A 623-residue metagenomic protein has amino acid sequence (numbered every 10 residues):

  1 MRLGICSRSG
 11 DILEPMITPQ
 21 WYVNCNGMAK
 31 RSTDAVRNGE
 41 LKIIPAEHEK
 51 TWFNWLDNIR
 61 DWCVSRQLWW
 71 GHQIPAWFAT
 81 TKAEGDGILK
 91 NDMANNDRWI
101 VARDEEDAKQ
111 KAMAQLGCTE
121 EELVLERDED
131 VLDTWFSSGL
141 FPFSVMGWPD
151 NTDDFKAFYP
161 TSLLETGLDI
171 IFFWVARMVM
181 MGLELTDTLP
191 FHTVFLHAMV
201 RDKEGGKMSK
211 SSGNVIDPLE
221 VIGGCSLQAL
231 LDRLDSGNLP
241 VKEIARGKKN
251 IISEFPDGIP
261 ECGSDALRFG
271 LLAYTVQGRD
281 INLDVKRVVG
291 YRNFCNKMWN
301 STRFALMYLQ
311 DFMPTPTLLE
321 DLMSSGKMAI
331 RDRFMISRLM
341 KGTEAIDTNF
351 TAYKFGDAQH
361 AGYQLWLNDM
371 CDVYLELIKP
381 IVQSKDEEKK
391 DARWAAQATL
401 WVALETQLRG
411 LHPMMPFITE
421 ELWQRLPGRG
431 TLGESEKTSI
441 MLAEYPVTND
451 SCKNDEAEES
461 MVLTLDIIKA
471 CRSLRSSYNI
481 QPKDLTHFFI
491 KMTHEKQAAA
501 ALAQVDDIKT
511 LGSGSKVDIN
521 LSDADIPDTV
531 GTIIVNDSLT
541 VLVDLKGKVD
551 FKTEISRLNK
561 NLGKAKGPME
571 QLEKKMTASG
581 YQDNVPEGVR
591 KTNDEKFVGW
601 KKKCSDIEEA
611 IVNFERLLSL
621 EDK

Functional and structural regions predicted by a protein language model:
M1-C25, V288-T317, M414-T431, A499-T540: Structured, non-catalytic alpha/beta "coupling" segments that mediate domain-domain communication and provide generic
M1-E84, I170, G206, P218-C295 (+3 more regions): Residue patterns forming the tRNA-binding/recognition surfaces of aminoacyl-tRNA synthetases and related DALR
R37-K50, D153-G167, G247-P256, V276-V288 (+6 more regions): Glycine- and acidic
L56, C295, L339, T343 (+5 more regions): Short amphipathic alpha-helical coiled-coil/interface segments
I59, W135-G139, M178, V194 (+6 more regions): Short alpha-helical scaffolding segments that buttress acidic/His motifs in well-ordered protein cores
L68-W70, F78-T81, L89, W99-R279: Alpha-helical recognition segments enriched in aromatics with Gly/Pro capping that present substrate-recognition
R201-D202, S212, F312-E344, L375-K469: Acidic, turn-prone loop/beta-hairpin segments
V289, R425-K623: C-terminal low-complexity, glycine/proline- and small-hydrophobic-enriched intrinsically disordered tails that act as
